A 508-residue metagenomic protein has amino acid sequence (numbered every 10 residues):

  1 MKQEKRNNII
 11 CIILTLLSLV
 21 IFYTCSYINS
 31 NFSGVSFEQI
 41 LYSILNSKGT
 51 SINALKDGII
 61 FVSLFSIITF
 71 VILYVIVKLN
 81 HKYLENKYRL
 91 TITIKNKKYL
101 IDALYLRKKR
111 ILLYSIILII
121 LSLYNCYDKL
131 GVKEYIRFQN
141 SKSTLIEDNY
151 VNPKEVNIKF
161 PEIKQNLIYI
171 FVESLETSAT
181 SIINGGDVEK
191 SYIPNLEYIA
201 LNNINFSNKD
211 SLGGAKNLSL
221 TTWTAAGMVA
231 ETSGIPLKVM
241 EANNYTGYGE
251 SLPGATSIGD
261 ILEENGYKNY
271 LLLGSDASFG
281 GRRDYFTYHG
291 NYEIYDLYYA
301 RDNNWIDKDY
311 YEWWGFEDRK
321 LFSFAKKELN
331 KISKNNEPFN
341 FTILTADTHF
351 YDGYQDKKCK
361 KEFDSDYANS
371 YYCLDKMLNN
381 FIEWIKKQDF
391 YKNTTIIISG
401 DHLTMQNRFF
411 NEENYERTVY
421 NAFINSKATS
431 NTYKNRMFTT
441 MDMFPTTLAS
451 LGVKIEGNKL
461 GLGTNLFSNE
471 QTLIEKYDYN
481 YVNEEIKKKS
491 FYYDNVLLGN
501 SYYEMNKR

Functional and structural regions predicted by a protein language model:
M1-F138: Transmembrane and membrane-interface helices of multi-pass, inner-membrane envelope-modifying transferases
R6, K48, K56, R89 (+10 more regions): Arginine residue identity/basic-tract feature
I40-L41, V132, S141-K142, I146 (+3 more regions): Generic structural signal of hydrophobic/aromatic residues within well-ordered alpha-helices of folded domains
S43-S47, F138-V156: Short extracytoplasmic/periplasmic juxtamembrane "stem" segments immediately C-terminal to an N-terminal membrane anchor
I68-H81, T144-N149, P161, Y169-S178: Alpha-helical membrane-embedding segments and immediately adjacent membrane-interface amphipathic helices
P153-Q165, Y169-R508: Solvent-exposed soluble domains appended to multi-pass membrane proteins
